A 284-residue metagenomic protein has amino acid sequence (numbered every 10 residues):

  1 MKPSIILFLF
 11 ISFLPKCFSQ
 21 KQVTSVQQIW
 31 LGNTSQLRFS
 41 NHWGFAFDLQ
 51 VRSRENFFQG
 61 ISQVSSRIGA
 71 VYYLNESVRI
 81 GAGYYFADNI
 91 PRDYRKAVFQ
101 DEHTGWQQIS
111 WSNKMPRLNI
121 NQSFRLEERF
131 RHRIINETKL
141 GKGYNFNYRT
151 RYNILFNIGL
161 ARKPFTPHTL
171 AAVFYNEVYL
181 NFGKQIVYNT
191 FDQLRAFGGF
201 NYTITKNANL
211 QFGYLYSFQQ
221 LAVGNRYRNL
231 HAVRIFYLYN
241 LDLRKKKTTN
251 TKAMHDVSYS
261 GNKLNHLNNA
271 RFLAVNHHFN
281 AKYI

Functional and structural regions predicted by a protein language model:
K21-G83, A87-I90: Start-of-domain marker
S25-I29, S62-V64, D101-G105, Y144-Y152 (+2 more regions): Residues that define the transmembrane beta-barrel architecture of outer-membrane proteins
N33-L37, I68-Y72, Q107-W111, Y152-R162 (+3 more regions): Residues on the lipid-exposed face of transmembrane beta-strands in outer-membrane beta-barrel proteins
N41-H42, S77, K114-N121, L160-L170 (+2 more regions): Short loop/turn motifs that connect adjacent beta-strands in outer-membrane beta-barrel proteins
F45-F47, V78-A82, L118-F124, T150 (+4 more regions): Transmembrane beta-strands of outer-membrane beta-barrel proteins
L49-E55, Y84-I90, N113-M115, L126-F130 (+3 more regions): Transmembrane beta-strands of outer-membrane beta-barrel pores
I109, N229-Y283: Outer-membrane beta-barrel "beta-signal"
R125-N209, F218: Outer-membrane beta-barrel transmembrane domain signature
